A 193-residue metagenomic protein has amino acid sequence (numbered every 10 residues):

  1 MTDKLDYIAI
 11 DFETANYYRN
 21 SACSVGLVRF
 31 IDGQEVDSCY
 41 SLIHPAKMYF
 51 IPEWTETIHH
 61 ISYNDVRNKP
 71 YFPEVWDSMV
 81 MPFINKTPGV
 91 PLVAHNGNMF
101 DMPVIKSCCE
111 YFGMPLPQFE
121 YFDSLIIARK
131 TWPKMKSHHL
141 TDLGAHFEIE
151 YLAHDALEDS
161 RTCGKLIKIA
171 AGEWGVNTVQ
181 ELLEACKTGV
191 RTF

Functional and structural regions predicted by a protein language model:
M1, L166-F193: Acidic two-metal-ion nuclease catalytic site recognized across multiple nuclease folds, prominently DnaQ/RNase D-T
M1-K106, E110-Y111, P115-Q118, P133 (+1 more regions): Conserved non-catalytic scaffold segment of RNase H-like nuclease domains
I10, F122, E158: Active-site flanking residues adjacent to catalytic metal/cofactor-binding acidic residues
P70-Y71, M79, A128, G164 (+1 more regions): A general structural motif at alpha-helix termini
I105, I127, C163-I167: Buried hydrophobic packing segments
P115-A128: Conserved beta-strand -> loop -> alpha-helix junction used to position metal-binding or nucleic-acid-contacting
H154-D155, E184: Cysteine endopeptidase catalytic domains of the caspase/legumain-like
D155-I169: Acidic, divalent-metal-coordinating active-site segment for phosphoryl/phosphodiester hydrolysis, typified by short
